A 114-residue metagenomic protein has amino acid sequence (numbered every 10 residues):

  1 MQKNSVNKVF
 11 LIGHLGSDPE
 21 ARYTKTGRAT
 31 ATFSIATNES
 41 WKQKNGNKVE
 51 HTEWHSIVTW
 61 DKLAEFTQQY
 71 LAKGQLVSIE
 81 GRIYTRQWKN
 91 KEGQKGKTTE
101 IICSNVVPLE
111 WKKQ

Functional and structural regions predicted by a protein language model:
M1-Q114: Single-stranded nucleic acid-binding surfaces, predominantly the OB-fold ssDNA-binding core
